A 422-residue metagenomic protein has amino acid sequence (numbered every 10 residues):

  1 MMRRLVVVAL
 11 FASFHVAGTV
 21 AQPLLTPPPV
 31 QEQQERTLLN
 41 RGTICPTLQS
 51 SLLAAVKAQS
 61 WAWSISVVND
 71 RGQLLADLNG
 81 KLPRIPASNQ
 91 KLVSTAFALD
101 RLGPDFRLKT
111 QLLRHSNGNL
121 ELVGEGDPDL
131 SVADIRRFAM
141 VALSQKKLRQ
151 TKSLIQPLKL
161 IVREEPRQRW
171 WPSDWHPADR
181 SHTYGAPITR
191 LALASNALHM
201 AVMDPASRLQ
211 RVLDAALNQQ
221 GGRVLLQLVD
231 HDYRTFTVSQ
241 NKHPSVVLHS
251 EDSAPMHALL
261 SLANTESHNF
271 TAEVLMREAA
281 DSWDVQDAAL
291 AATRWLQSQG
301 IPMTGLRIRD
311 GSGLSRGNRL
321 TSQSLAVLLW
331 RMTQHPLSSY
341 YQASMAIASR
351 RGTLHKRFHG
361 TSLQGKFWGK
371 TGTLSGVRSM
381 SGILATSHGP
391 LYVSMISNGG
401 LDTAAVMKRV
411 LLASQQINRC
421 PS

Functional and structural regions predicted by a protein language model:
S13-G18: N-terminal signal peptide c-region/cleavage motif recognized by signal peptidases
Q22-P83, D105, V141-Q150, V285: Beta-lactamase-like hydrolase cores
A55-Q59, F97-F106, G124-G126, A133 (+11 more regions): Sec/Tat-exported extracytoplasmic proteins
G72, P86-P104, L191, V212-L213 (+2 more regions): Active-site SXXK
L75-L78, M276-S422: Small-residue-rich helix-loop
D100-N117, L226-Y233, S338-Q342: Short, well-structured active-site flanking segments
L108-Q168, H176, S181-A194: Active-site-adjacent, His/Asp/Glu-enriched structural segments that form or flank metal-binding and acid/base networks
K152, Q156, A197-Y340, S344: A small/polar active-site loop signature that marks catalytic segments
